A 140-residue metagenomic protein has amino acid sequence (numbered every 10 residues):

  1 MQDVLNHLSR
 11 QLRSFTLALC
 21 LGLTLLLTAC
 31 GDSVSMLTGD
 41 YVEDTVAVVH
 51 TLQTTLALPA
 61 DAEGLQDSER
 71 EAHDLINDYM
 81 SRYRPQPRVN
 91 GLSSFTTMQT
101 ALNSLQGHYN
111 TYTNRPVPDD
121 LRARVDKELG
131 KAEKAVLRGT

Functional and structural regions predicted by a protein language model:
D3-L19: Bacterial N-terminal signal peptides that target proteins for export
L26-A29: C-terminal motif of bacterial Sec signal peptides marking the signal peptidase cleavage site
G31-V34: Bacterial signal peptide processing site
L37-G91: Alpha-helical segments in soluble extracytoplasmic regions
V49-T51, T55-L58, N110-T140: C-terminal amphipathic alpha-helix
Q66-H73, L92-T100, D119-G130: Short, charged, amphipathic alpha-helical segments
R82-P116: Long, amphipathic, charge-rich alpha-helical segments that form helical bundles/coiled-coils
